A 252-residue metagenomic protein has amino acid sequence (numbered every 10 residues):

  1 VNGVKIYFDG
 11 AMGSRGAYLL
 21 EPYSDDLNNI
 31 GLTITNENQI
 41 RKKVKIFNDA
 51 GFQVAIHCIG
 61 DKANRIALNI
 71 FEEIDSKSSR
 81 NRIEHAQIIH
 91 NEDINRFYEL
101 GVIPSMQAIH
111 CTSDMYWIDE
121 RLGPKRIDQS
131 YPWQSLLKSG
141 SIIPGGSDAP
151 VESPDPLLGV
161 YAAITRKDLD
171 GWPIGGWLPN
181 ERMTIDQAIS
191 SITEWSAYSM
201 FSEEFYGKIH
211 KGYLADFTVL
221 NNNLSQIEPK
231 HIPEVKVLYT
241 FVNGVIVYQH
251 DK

Functional and structural regions predicted by a protein language model:
V1-Q53, I94: Active-site-adjacent helix-turn-beta-strand microarchitecture at beta-sheet edges that either contains or buttresses
G16, H250-K252: Short linear motifs in exposed loops
V44-A55, K62-N81, H85-A86, N91-Y98 (+3 more regions): His/Asp/Glu-enriched, well-ordered alpha-helical/loop segment that forms or immediately abuts the divalent-metal
I232-E234: C-terminal accessory subdomain/extension
